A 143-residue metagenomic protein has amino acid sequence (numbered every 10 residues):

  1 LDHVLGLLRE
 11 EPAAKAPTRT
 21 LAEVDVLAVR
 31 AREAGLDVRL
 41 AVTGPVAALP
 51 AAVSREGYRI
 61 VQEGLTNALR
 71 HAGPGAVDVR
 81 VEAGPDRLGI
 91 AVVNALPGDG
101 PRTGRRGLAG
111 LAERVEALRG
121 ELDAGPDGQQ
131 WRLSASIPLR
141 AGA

Functional and structural regions predicted by a protein language model:
D2-A143: Glycine-rich ATP/GTP-binding catalytic cores of kinases/NTPases
